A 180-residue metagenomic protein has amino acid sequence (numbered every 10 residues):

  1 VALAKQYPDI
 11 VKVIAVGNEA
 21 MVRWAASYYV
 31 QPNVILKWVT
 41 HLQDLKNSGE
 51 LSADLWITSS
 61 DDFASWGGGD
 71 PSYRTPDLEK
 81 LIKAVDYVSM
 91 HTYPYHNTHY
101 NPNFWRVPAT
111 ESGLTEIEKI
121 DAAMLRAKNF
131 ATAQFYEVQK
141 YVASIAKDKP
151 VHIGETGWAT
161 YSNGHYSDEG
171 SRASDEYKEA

Functional and structural regions predicted by a protein language model:
V1-V13, V34-S48, S72-L81: An active-site-proximal structural segment forming one wall of the substrate-binding cleft that immediately precedes
L3-V30, T58: Active-site groove signature of glycoside hydrolases
V11-K12, N18, D61-F63, Y73-F130 (+1 more regions): Aromatic- and acid-rich polysaccharide-binding/catalytic face of secreted or lumenal carbohydrate-active enzymes
V16, V22-W24, K37-S60: Eukaryotic endomembrane system proteins
V22-Y28, W66-P71, N97-Y100, Y161-N163: Extracytoplasmic/secreted cell-surface and envelope-processing proteins
Q31-L42, R74, M124-V138, A173-A180: Well-ordered, non-membrane alpha-helical segments in soluble/globular domains
K46-Y73, V142-A159: Aromatic-lined carbohydrate-recognition surfaces of secreted/lumenal glycan-active proteins
K147-A180: Substrate-binding cleft of secreted/luminal carbohydrate-active enzymes
